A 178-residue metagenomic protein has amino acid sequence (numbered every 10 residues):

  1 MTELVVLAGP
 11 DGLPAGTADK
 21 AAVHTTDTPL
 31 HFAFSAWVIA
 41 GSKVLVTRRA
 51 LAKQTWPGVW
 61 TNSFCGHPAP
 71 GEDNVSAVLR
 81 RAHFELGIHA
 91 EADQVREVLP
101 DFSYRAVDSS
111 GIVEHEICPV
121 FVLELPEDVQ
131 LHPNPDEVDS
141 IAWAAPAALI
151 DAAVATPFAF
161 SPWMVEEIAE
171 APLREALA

Functional and structural regions predicted by a protein language model:
M1-S35, I39: Acidic, metal-coordinating catalytic segment for phosphate/diphosphate chemistry, firing primarily on the Nudix
E3, F32, F64, E97 (+1 more regions): Residues that flank catalytic or metal-binding motifs in active/ligand-binding sites
L7, V38, V46, V122-L123 (+1 more regions): Conserved hydrophobic "DFG−1" position in protein kinase catalytic cores
P14-A18, K43-R49, V129-P133: Short, well-ordered strand-loop elements centered on a beta-strand within folded domains, enriched for acidic residues
D19, G58, P70, E97-A178: Nudix hydrolase/Nudix homology domain
V23-F34, I39-E85: Conserved Nudix-box catalytic region and its N-terminal flanking loop in Nudix hydrolases and closely related
E72-D108: Internal catalytic-core helix/loop-beta-alpha segment that presents or stabilizes conserved functional determinants
